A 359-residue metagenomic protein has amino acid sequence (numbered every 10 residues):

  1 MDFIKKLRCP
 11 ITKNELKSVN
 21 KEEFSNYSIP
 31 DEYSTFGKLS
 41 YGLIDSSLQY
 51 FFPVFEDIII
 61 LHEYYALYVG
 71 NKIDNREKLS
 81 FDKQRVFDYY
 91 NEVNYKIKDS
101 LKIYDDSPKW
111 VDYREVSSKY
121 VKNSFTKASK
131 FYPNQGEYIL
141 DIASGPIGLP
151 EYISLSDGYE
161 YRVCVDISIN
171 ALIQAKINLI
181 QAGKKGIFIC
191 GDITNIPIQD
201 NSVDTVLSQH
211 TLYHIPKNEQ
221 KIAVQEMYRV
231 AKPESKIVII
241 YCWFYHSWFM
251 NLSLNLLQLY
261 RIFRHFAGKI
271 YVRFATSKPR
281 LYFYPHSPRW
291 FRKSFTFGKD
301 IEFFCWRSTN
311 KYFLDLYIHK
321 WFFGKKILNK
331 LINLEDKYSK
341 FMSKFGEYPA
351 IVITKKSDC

Functional and structural regions predicted by a protein language model:
F3-I4, S28-S40, R289, K293 (+1 more regions): A C-terminal cap/extension of S-adenosyl-L-methionine-dependent methyltransferases that defines the acceptor-substrate
H62-P133, L149-Y152: Conserved class I S-adenosyl-L-methionine
L140, G145-N195: Class I SAM-dependent methyltransferase SAM/SAH-binding core
T194-V206: A short acidic, Gly/Pro-enriched loop at the edge of an enzyme's catalytic core that lines a small-molecule cofactor
T205-N218: A short SAM/SAH-binding and catalytic strip from SAM-dependent methyltransferases
K221-P233: A short glycine-rich, Lys/Arg-flanked "PGG" loop and its adjoining helix->strand segment in the class I
V238-H265: Conserved class I S-adenosyl-L-methionine
P279-G298: Short alpha-helix
